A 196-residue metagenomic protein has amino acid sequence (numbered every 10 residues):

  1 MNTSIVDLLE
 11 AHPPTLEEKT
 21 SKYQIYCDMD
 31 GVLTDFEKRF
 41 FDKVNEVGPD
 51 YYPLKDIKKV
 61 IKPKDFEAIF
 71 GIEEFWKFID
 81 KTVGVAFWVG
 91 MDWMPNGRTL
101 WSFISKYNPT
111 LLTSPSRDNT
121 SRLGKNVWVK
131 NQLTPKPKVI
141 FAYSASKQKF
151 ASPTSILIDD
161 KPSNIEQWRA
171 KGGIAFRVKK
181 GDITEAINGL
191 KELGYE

Functional and structural regions predicted by a protein language model:
T3-F75, A170: Active-site neighborhood of HAD-like aspartate-dependent phosphohydrolases
Q24, I140-W168: Conserved Lys-Pro-Asp/Glu-containing loop-to-beta segment of HAD-superfamily phosphomonoesterases, centered on
D28, L112-S114, I158: Short hydrophobic segments within beta-strands
T34-E37, F41-D42, D118-R122, K147-A151 (+2 more regions): Short catalytic/ligand-binding loop motif for oxyanion handling, primarily in non-cytosolic enzymes, centered on
W76-L111, D118-L123: Short, acidic loop-to-helix structural element flanking the phosphoryl-transfer center in phosphate-processing enzymes
S105, P135, K171-G172: Short, structured coil segments at secondary-structure junctions
T110-R122, N126, N131-Q148: A short, structured active-site edge motif that brings together acidic residues
I156-E192: Acidic, Mg2+-coordinating phosphoryl-transfer loop and its flanking beta/alpha structural elements, shared across
